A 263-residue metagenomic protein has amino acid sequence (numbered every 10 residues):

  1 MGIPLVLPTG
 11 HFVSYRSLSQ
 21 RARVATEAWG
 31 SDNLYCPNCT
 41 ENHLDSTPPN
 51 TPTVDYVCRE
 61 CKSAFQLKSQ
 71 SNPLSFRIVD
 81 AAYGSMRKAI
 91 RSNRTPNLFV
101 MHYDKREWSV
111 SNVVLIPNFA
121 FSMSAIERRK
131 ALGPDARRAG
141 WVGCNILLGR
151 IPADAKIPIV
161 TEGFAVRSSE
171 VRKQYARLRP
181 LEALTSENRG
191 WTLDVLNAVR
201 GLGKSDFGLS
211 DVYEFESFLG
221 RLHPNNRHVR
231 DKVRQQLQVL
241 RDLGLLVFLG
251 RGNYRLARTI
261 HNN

Functional and structural regions predicted by a protein language model:
M1-S92: N-terminal cysteine/histidine-rich coordination modules
F65-G140: Domain-exit/linker segments immediately C-terminal to small folded modules
V114-D194: Long, low-complexity, charged/polar intrinsically disordered regions in eukaryotic proteins
S186-D206, Q238: Positively charged, polyanion-binding regions of nucleic-acid-associated proteins
D211-F215: A short acidic, leucine-rich amphipathic alpha-helix
E216-V233: Short, positively charged loop/turn segments that connect secondary-structure elements
L237-R251: A short, conserved structural fragment
R251-N263: Short, cationic-aromatic polyanion-contact patches
